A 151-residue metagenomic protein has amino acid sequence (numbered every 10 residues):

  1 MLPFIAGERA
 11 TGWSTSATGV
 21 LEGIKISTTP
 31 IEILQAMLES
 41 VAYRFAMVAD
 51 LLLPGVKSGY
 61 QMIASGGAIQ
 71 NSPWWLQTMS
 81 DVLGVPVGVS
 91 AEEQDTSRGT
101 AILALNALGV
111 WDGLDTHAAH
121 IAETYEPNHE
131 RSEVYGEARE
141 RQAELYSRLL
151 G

Functional and structural regions predicted by a protein language model:
M1-G151: Glycine/Thr-rich phosphate-binding loops that ligate phosphate moieties of nucleotide and other phosphorylated ligands
